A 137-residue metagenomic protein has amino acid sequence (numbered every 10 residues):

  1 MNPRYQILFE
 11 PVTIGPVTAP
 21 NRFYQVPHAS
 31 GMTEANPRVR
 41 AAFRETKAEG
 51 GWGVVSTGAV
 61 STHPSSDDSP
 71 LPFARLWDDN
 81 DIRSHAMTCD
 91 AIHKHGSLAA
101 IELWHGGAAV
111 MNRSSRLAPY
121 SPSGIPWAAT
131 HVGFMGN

Functional and structural regions predicted by a protein language model:
M1-N137: Flavin-dependent oxidoreductase catalytic cores
